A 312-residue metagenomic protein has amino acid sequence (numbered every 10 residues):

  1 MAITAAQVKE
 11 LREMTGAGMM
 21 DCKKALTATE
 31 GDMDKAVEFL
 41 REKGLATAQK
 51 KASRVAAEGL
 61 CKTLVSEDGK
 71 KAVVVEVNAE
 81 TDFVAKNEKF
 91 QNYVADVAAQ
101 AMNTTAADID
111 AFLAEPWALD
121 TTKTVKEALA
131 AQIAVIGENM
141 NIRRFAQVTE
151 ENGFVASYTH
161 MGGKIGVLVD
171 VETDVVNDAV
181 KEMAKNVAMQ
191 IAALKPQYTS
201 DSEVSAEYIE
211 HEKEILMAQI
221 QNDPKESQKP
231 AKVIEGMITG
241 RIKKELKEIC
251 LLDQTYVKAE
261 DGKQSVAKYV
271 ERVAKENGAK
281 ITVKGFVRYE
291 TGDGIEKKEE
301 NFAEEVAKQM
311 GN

Functional and structural regions predicted by a protein language model:
A2-N312: N-terminal assembly/interaction segments in proteins that build large macromolecular machines
